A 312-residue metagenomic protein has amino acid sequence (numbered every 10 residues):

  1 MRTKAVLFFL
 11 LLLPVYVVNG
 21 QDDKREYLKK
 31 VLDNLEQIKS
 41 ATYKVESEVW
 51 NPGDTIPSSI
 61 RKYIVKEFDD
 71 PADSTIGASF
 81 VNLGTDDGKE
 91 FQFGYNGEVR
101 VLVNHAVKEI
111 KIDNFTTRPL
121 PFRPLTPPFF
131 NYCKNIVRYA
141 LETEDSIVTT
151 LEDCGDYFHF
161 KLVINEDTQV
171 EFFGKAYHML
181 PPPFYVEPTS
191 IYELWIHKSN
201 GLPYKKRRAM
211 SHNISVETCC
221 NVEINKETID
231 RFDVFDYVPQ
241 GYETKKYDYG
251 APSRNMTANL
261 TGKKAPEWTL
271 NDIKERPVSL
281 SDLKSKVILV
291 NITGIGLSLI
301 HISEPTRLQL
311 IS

Functional and structural regions predicted by a protein language model:
M1-E26: Bacterial Sec-dependent N-terminal signal peptides
V17-D69, Y139-T150: N-terminal leader/targeting segments and the immediate start of mature chains
I60-D69, F91-Q92, S190-I196, E217-V222: Hydrophobic/aromatic beta-strand elements that line small-molecule binding cavities or substrate pockets in beta-rich
D69-P128, S215: An acidic-aromatic
P127-N200: Extended beta-strand-rich segments in extracellular/periplasmic secretory proteins, especially within noncatalytic
L180-I191, S199-P277, L283: Non-transmembrane domains of secretory- and envelope-associated proteins
K284, L289-S303: Conserved redox-active cysteine motifs that mediate thiol-disulfide chemistry, especially di-cysteine Cys-X(1-2)-Cys
H301-S312: Single conserved hydrophobic/aromatic residue that forms the stacking wall/gate of nucleotide- or nucleobase-binding
